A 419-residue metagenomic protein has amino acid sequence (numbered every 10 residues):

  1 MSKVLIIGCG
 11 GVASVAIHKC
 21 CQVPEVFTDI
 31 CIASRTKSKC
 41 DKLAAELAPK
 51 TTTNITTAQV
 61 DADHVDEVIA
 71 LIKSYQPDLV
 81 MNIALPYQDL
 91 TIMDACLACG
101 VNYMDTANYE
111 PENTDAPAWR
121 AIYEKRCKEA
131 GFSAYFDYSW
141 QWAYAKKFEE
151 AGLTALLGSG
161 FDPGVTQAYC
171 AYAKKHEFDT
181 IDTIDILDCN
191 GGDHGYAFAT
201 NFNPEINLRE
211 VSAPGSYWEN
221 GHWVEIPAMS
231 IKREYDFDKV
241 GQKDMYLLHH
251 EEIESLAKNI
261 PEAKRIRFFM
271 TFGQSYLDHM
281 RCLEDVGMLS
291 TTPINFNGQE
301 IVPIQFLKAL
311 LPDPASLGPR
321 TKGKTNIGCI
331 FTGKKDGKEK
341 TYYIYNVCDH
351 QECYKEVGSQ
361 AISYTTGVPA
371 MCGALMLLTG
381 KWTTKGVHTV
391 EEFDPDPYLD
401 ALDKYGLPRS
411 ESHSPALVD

Functional and structural regions predicted by a protein language model:
V12-V15: Hydrophobic/small residue at the entry helix of a nucleotide-binding pocket
R35-K39: Helix N-cap at the beta1-alpha1 junction of Rossmann-like dinucleotide-binding domains, i.e., the first residues
K50-H64: Rossmann-fold cofactor-recognition segment
D61-P77, Q88: Conserved Rossmann-fold cofactor-binding substructure of NAD(P)-dependent oxidoreductases
I72, D78-M81, Y103-D105: N-terminal Rossmann-like NAD(P) cofactor-binding module of classical short-chain dehydrogenase/reductase
P86-D89, M93-F202: Glycine-/Pro-rich loop/turn segments that contact NAD(P) or position catalytic residues in Rossmann-like domains
K175-D419: C-terminal catalytic/substrate-binding lobe primarily of soluble NAD(P)-dependent oxidoreductases
